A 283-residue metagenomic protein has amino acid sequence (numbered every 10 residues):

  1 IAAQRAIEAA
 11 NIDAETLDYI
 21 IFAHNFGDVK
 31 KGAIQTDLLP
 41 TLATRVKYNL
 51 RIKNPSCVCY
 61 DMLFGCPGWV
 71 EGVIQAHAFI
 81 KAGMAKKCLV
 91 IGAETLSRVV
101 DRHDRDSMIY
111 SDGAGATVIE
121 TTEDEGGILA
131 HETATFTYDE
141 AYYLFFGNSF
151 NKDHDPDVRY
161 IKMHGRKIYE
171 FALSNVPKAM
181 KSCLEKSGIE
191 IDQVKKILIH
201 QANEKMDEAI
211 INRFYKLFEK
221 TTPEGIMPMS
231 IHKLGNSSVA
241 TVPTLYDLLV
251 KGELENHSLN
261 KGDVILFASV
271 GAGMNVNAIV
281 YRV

Functional and structural regions predicted by a protein language model:
I1, Y60-P67, D106-M108, Y160-K178 (+1 more regions): Active-site pocket-shaping loop/turn-to-helix segments
I1-N25, V29, T41, N148-K195 (+3 more regions): Conserved active-site "lid/cap" helical segment
A9-D18, R51-V58, K81-V90, S182 (+3 more regions): Structural signature of cysteine-dependent C-C bond-forming condensing enzymes
A23-V29, L63-G68, G92-S97, A134-T135 (+2 more regions): Acidic, glycine-rich active-site loops and adjacent beta-strand->loop/helix elements that engage anionic groups
V29-K87, R213-T244: Conserved catalytic cysteine-centered active-site region of acyl-thioester-dependent Claisen-condensing enzymes
K81-A114: Flexible, glycine-rich active-site loops centered on histidine and acidic residues that chelate a metal or position
D104-S174, K178, V270, V283: Condensing-enzyme catalytic core mediating Claisen C-C bond formation in acyl metabolism
K195-E204, M229-G235: A short beta-alpha structural unit
